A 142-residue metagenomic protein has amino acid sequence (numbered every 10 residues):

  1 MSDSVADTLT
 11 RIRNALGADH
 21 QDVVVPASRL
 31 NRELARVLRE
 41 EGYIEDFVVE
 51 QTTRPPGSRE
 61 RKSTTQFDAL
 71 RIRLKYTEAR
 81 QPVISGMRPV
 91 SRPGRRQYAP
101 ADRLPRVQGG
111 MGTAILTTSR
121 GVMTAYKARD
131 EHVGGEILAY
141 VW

Functional and structural regions predicted by a protein language model:
M1-W142: Core subunits and conserved enzymes of cellular information-processing and envelope-translocation systems across
